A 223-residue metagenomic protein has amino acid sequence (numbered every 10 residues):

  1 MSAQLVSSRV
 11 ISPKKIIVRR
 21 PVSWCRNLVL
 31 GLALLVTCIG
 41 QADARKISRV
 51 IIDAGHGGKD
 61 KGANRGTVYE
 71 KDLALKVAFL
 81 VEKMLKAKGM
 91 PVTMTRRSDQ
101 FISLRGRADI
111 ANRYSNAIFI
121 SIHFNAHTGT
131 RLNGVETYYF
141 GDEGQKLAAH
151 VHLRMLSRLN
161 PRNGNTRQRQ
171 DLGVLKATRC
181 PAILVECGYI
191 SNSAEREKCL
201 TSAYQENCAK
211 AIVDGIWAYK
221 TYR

Functional and structural regions predicted by a protein language model:
S7-V29: Bacterial N-terminal signal peptides that target proteins for export
N27-T37: Bacterial N-terminal signal peptides
G40-A44: Sec/Tat signal peptide C-region and signal peptidase I cleavage site
R45-R49, V68, D72-R223: Active-site-proximal helix/loop segments of hydrolytic enzymes
S48-T67: Short glycine-rich His-centered loop
